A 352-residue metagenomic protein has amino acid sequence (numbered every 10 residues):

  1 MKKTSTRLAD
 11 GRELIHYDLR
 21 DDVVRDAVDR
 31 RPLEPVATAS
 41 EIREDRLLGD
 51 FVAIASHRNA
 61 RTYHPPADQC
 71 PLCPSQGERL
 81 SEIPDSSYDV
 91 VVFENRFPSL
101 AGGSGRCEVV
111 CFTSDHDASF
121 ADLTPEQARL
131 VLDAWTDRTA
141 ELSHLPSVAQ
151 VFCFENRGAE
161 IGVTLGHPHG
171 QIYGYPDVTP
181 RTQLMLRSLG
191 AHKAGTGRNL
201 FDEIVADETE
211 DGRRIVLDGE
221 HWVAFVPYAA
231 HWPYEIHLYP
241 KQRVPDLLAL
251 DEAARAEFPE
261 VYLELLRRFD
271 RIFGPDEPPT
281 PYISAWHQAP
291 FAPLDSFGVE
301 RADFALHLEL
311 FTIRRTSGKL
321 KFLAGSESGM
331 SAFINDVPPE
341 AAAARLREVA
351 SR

Functional and structural regions predicted by a protein language model:
M1-H167, Y173-P245, L250, L266-F269 (+2 more regions): Active-site microenvironments that recognize anionic phosphate/pyrophosphate groups
E260: Acidic, glycine-rich loop-and-strand cores that form catalytic or ligand-binding grooves in diverse globular domains
